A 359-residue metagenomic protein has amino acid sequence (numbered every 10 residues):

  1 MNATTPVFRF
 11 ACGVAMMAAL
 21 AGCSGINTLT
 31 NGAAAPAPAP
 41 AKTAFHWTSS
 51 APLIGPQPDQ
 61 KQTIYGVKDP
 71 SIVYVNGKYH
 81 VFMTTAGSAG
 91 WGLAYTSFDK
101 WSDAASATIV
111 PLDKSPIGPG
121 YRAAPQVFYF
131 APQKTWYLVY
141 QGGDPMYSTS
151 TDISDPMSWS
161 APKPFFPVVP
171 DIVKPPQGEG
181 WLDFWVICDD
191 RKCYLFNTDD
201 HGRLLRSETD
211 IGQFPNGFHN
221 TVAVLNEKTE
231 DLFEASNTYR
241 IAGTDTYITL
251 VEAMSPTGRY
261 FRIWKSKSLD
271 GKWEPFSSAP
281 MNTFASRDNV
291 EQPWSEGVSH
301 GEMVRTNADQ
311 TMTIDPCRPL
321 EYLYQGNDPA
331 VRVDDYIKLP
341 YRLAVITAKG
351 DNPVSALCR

Functional and structural regions predicted by a protein language model:
N2-C12: Bacterial N-terminal signal peptides that target proteins for export
F10-V14, G25, D190: Residue-level detector of bioactive/disordered segments in secreted/extracellular proteins and virion assembly
A21-G22: C-terminal motif of bacterial Sec signal peptides marking the signal peptidase cleavage site
I26-A235, R240-P293, N307-R359: Beta-rich carbohydrate-recognition and catalytic domains
G297: Conserved glycosyltransferase catalytic-site signature
H300: Active-site pocket scaffolds in enzymes
